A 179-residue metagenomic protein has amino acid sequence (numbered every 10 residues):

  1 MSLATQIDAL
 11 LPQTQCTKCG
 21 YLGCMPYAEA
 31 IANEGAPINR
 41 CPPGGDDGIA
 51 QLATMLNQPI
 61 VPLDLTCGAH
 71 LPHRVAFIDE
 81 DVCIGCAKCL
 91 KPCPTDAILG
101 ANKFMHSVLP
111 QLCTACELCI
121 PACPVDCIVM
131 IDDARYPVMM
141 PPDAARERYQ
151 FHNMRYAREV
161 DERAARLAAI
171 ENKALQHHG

Functional and structural regions predicted by a protein language model:
L3-L10, Y21-L56, V129-D133: Iron-sulfur (Fe-S) cluster-binding segments and ferredoxin-like electron-carrier domains, especially [2Fe-2S]
A9-P12, G20, P37, D79 (+3 more regions): Short metal-coordination and nucleic-acid-contact micro-motifs, chiefly zinc-binding Cys/His arrays
P12, N33, T54-V61, K88-K91 (+2 more regions): Generic secondary-structure signature for well-ordered alpha-helical cores
C19-L22, L65: Short coil/turn segments at secondary-structure boundaries
L22-A30, I78, I84-V108, L118-R135: Iron-sulfur cluster-binding cysteine motifs and their immediate structural context in ferredoxin-like electron-transfer
C41-I84: Long amphipathic N-terminal alpha/beta scaffold segment
C67-L71, Q111-G179: Flanking helices and flexible, charged tails adjoining ferredoxin-like Fe-S electron-transfer domains in multi-subunit
